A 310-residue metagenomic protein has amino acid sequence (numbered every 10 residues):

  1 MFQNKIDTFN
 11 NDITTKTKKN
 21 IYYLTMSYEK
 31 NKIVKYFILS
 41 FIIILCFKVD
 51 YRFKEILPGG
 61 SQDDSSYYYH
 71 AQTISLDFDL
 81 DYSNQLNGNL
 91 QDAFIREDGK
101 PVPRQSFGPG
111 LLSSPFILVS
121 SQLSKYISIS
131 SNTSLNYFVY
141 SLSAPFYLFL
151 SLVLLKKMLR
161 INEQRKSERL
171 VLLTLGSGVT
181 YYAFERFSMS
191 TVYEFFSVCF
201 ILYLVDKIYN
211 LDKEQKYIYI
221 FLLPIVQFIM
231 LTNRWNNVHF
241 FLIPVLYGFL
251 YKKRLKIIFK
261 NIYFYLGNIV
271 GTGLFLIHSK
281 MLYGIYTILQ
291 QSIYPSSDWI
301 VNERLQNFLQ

Functional and structural regions predicted by a protein language model:
M1-R52, G59, Y140, L150 (+3 more regions): Start-transfer (signal-anchor) and selected internal transmembrane alpha helices of multi-pass inner/ER membrane
K30-D64, Y69-T73, D79, S177-V179 (+2 more regions): Transmembrane signal-anchor helices characteristic of membrane glycosylation enzymes that use polyprenol
A71, Y217-R234, F241-L246, V270: Membrane-interface alpha helices of multi-pass inner-membrane proteins
K125-S134, L150-G178, F196, E214-I218: Transmembrane-helix signature of polytopic, membrane-embedded enzymes that assemble or transfer cell-envelope glycans
E185-Y193: Short acidic/glycine- and proline-prone juxtamembrane loop motifs at membrane-interface regions of multi-pass membrane
Y193-K213, Y219-Q227, P244-V245: Specific aromatic-rich, kink-prone transmembrane helix
N210-L211, H239-I269: Perimembrane helix-loop-helix junctions
L231, I243, F259-Q310: Membrane-lumen/periplasm interface segments of specific transmembrane helices in polyprenyl phosphate-linked
